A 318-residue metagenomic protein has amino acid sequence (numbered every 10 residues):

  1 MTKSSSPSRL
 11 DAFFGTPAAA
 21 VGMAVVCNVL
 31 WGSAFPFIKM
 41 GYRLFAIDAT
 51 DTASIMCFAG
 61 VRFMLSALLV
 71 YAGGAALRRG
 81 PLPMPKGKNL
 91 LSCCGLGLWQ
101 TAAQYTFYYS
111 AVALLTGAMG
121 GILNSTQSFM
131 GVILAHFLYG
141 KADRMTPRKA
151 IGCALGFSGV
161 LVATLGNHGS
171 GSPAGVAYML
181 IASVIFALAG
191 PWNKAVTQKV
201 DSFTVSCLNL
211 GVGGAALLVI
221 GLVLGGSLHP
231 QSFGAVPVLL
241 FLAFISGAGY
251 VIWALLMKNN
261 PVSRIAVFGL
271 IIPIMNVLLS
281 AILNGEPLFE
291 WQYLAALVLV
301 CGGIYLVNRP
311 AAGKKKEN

Functional and structural regions predicted by a protein language model:
T2-C57, L98, H168-A195, V238-L239 (+3 more regions): Glycine-/small-residue-enriched transmembrane alpha-helix faces in small-molecule transporters and effluxers
N28, F37-K39, A67-Y71, G131-I133 (+4 more regions): Transmembrane alpha-helical segments that form core, pore/gating elements of small-molecule transporters/exporters
G32, M64-L68, F157, G214-A215 (+2 more regions): Small-residue-rich packing faces within the transmembrane alpha-helices of Major Facilitator Superfamily
G41, F58, A111, F137-K141 (+6 more regions): Hydrophobic/aromatic residues within transmembrane alpha-helices of multi-pass small-molecule transporters
L44-A102, M130-L134, I185-A189, C207-G225: Transmembrane alpha-helices of multi-pass small-molecule transport proteins
V61, T101, Y105, M119-S128 (+2 more regions): Helix-helix packing/entry segments at the starts of transmembrane helices
V70, I133-L134, M145-L165, L270 (+2 more regions): Hydrophobic transmembrane alpha-helices of multi-pass small-molecule transport proteins
A75-G120, N124, G156-V162, A243-N260: Specific transmembrane alpha-helical segments of multi-pass solute transporters/efflux pumps, especially DMT/EamA
